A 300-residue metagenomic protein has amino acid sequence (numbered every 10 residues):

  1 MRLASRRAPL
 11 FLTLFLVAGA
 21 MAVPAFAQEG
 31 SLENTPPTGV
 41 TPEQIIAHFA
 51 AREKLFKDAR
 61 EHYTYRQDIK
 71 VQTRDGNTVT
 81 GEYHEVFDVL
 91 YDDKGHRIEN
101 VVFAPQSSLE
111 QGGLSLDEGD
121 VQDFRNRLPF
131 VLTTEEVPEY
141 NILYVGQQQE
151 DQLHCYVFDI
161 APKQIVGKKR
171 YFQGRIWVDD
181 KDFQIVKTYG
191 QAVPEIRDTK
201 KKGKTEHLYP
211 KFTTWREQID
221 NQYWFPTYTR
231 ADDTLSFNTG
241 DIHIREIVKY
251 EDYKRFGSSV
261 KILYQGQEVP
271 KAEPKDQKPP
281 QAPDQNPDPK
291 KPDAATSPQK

Functional and structural regions predicted by a protein language model:
M1-R7: N-terminal secretory signal peptides that target proteins for export/translocation
S5, A20, Q285-D288: Generic N-terminal simple sequence motifs
F11-P24: Bacterial N-terminal signal peptides
Q28-Q173, D180-V186, Q191-P210, Q218-N221 (+2 more regions): Structured extracytoplasmic
